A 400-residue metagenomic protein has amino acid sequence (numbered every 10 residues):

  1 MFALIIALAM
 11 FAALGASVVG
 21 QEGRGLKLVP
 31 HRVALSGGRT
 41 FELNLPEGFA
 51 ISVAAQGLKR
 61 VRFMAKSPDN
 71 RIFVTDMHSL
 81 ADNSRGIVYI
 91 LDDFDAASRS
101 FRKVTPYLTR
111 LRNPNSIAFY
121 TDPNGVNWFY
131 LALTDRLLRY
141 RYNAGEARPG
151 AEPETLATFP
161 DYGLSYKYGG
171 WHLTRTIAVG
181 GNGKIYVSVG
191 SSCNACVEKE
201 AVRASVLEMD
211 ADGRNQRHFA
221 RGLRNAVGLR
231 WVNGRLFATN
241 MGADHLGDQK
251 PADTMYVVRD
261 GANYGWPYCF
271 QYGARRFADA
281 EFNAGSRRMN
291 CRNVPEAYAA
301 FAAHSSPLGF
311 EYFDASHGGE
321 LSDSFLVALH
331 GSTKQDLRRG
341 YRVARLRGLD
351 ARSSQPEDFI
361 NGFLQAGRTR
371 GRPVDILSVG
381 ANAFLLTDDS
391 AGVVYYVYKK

Functional and structural regions predicted by a protein language model:
E22-L45, V126, H172-T174, S191-N194 (+8 more regions): Beta-propeller domain segments
A34-S36, S52-M77, S306-E311, V327: Beta-strand-rich domains and repeat architectures in extracellular enzymes and scaffolds, especially beta-propellers
L43-A50, A96-T105, G145-T155, G213-R217 (+2 more regions): Beta-strand initiation motifs
A55-G57, P106-R112, A157-D161, K167-G169 (+4 more regions): Surface loop/turn motifs at the tips and blade-to-blade linkers of beta-strand repeat domains
R85, F101, T134, G150 (+4 more regions): A detector of repeated loop/turn-to-beta-strand junctions in beta-rich toroidal repeat architectures
G86-D122: Blade-loop segments of beta-propeller domains
L108-T109, N113-P114, A118-Y120, D135-A178: Asp-box/WD-like beta-propeller blade repeats and closely related beta-sheet repeat scaffolds
